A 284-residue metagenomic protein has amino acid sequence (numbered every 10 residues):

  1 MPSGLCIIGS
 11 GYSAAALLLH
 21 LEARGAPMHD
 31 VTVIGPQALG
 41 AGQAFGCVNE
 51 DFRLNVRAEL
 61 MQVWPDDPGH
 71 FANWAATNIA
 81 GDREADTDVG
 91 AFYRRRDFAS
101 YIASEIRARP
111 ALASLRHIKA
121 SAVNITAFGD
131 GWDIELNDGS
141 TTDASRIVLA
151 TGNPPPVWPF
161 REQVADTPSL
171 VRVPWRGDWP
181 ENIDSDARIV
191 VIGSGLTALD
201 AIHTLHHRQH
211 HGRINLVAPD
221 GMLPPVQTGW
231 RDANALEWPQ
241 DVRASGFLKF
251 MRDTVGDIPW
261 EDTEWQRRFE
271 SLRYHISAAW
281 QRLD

Functional and structural regions predicted by a protein language model:
M1-L5: Extreme N-terminal starter segment of soluble prokaryotic enzymes
I8-G40, V148-R267: Rossmann-like dinucleotide-binding core of oxidoreductases
I34-Y101, V217-D284: Glycine-rich active-site loop/strand segments that organize a redox cofactor
F98-H117: Helical element adjacent to the flavin cofactor pocket in flavoenzyme catalytic cores
I118-G131: A conserved short coil-to-beta-strand element within the FAD-binding core of flavoproteins
W132-I134, V148: Conserved beta-ketoacyl condensing-enzyme motif
N137-R146, D184: Core beta-strand elements of the Rossmann-like FAD/NAD(P) dinucleotide-binding domain in flavoenzyme oxidoreductases
